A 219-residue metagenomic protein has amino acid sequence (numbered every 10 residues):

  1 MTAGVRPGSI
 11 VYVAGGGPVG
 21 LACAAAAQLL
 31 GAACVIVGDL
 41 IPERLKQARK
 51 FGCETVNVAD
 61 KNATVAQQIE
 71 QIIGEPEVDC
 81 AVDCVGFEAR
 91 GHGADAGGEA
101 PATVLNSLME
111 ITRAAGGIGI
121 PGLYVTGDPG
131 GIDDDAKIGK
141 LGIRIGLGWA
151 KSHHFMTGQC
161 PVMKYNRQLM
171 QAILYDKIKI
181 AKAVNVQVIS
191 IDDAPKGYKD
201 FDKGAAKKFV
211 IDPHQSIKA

Functional and structural regions predicted by a protein language model:
M1-A33: Short internal alpha-helix immediately C-terminal to a glycine-rich phosphate-binding loop in Rossmann-like
T2-P7, L30, K46, F51-H153 (+1 more regions): Glycine-rich cofactor phosphate-binding loops and adjacent beta1-alpha1 units of small-molecule cofactor enzyme domains
Y12, I36, G117-G119, M156 (+1 more regions): Structural detector of well-ordered beta-strand residues that form the stable sheet scaffold of enzyme domains
L21, R44-K46: Short alpha-helix immediately C-terminal to the canonical SAM-binding loop
D39-L40: Conserved acidic E/D residue at the C-terminus of a beta-strand in Rossmann-like folds
P76, Q159-A219: C-terminal hydrophobic helical "lid"/dimerization subdomain of Rossmann-like NAD(P)H-dependent oxidoreductases
